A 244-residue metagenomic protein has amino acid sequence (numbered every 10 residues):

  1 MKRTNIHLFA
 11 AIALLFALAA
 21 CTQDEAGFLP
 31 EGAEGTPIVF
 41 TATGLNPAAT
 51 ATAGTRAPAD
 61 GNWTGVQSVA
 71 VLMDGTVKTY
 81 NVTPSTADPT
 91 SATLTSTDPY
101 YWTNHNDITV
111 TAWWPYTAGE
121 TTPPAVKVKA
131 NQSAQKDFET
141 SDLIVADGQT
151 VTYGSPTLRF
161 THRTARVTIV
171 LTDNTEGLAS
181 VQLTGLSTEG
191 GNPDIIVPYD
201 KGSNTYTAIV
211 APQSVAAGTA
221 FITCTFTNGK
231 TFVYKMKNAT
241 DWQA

Functional and structural regions predicted by a protein language model:
K2-A244: Sec-type signal peptide cleavage vicinity
